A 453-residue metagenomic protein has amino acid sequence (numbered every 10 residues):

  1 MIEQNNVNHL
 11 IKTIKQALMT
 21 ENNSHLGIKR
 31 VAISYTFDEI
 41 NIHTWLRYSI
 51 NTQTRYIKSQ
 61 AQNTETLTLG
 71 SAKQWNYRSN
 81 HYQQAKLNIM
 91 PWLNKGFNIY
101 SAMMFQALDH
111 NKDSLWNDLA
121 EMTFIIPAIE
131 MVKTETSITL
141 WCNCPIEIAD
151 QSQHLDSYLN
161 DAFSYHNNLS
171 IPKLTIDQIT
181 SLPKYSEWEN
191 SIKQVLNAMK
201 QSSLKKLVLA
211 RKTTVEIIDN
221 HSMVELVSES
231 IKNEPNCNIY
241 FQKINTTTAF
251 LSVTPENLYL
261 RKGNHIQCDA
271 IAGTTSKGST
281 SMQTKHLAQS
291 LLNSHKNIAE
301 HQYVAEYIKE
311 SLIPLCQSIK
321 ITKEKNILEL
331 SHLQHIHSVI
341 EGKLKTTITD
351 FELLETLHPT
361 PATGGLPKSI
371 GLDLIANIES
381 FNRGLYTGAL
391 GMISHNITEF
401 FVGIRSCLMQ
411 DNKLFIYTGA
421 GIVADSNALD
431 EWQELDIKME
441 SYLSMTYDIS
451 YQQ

Functional and structural regions predicted by a protein language model:
I2-I42, R47, Q60-N80, D156-S186 (+4 more regions): Contiguous alpha-helical scaffold segments within structured protein domains that host functional hotspots
S24-I33, N51-Q60, N98-Y100, K205-L207 (+1 more regions): A short, Trp-centered hydrophobic/proline-enriched beta-strand micro-motif
S59-A61, T68-L69, R211-A299, I319 (+1 more regions): An anion-binding catalytic pocket shared by soluble metabolic enzymes
Y82-K212, Q317, Y447, Y451-Q452: Non-catalytic accessory segments adjacent to catalytic cores
S101, M131, S202, Y259 (+3 more regions): A residue-level signal for conserved active-site and pocket-lining positions in enzyme catalytic cores
L108-N111, K133-E135, W141, A149-S152 (+7 more regions): Short helix/loop capping segments that flank catalytic or ligand/cofactor-binding pockets
D109-L115, C237-Q242, L385-L390: Short Pro/Gly-enriched beta-strand edge/turn motifs at strand-loop
I340-Q453: Conserved hydrophobic core element of enzyme catalytic domains
